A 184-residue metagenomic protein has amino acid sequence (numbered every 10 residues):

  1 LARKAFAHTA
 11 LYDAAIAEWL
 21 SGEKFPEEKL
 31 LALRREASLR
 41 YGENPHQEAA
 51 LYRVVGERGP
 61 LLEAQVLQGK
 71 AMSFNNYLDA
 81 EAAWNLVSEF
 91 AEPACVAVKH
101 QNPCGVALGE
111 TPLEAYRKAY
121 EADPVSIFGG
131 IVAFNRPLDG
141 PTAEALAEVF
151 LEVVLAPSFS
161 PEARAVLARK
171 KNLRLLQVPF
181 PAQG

Functional and structural regions predicted by a protein language model:
L1-G184: Active-site loops and adjacent core secondary-structure elements that bind or stabilize anionic groups
